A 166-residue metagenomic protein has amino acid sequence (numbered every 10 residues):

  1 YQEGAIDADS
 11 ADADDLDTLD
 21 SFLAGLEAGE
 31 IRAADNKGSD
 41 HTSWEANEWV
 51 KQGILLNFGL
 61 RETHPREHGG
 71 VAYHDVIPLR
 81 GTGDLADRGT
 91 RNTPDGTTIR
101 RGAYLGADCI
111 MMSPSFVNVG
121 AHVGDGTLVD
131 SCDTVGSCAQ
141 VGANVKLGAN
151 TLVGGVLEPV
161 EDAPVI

Functional and structural regions predicted by a protein language model:
Y1-T90: Terminal amphipathic alpha-helical/low-complexity segments used for targeting or macromolecular assembly
A86, R91-I166: Structural signal for interior beta-strand "rungs" in well-ordered beta-sheet cores of soluble enzyme domains
